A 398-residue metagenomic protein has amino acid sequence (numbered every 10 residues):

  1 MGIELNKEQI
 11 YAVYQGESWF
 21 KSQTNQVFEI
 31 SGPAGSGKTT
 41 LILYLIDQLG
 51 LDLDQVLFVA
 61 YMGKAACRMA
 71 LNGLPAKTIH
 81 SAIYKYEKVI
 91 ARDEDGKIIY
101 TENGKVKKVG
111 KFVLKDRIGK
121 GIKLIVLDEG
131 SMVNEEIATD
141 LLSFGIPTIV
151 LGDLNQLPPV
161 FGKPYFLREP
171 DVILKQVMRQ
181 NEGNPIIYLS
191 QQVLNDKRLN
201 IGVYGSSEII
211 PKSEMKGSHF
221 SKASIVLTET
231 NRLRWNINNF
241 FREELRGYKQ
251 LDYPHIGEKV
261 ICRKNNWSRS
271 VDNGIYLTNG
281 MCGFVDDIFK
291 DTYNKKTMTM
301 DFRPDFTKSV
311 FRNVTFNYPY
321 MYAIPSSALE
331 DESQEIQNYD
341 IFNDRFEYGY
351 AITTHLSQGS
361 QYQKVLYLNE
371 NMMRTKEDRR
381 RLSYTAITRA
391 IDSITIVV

Functional and structural regions predicted by a protein language model:
M1-I10: Dynamic helix-loop-helix/coil hinge segments at AAA+ ATPase domain boundaries and subdomain interfaces
L5, F58, V226: Conserved SAM-binding loop
K7, Y14, S18, N25 (+10 more regions): Conserved helicase motor core of SF1/SF2 NTP-dependent helicases
S22-Q23, G50-L51, R117-I122, S143 (+4 more regions): Flexible, charged surface loops at secondary-structure boundaries
S36-L45, L71, P75-I79, K175 (+2 more regions): Core RecA-like ATPase module of SF1/SF2 helicases and allied nucleic-acid translocases
I42-D47, K105-L114, N134-A138, F161 (+3 more regions): A generic local structural motif
R92-E94, I98-K123, L142-F144, S357 (+1 more regions): Short basic/glycine-enriched coil/helix segment immediately N-terminal to the Walker B
K197-I237: Helicase P-loop NTPase motor core
